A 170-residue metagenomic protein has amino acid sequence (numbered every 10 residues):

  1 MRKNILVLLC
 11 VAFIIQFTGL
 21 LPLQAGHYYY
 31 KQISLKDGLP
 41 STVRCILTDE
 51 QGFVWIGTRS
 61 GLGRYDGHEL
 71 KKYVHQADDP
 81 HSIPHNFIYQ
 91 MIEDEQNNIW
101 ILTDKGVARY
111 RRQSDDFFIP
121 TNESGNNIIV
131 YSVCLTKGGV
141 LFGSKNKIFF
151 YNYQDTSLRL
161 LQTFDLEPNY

Functional and structural regions predicted by a protein language model:
M1-Y170: Carboxylate-rich, polar loop motifs that coordinate divalent cations or form catalytic acidic clusters
